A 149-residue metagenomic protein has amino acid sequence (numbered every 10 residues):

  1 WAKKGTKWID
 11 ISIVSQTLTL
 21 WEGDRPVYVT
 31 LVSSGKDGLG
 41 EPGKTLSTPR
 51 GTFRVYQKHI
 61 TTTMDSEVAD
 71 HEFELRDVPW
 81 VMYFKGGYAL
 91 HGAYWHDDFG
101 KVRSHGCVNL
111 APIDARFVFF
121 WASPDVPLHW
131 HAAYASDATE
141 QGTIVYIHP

Functional and structural regions predicted by a protein language model:
W1-R50: Cell wall/extracellular polymer interaction/catalysis modules
A2-K4, K44-R50, H59-P149: Exported/periplasmic cell-wall-interacting domains
L18, V55, M82: Conserved hydrophobic/aromatic pocket- or pore-lining residues that grip, position, or stack substrates in active sites
V32-S34, Q57, G92: Active-site donor-binding loop signature of nucleotide-sugar glycosyltransferases
